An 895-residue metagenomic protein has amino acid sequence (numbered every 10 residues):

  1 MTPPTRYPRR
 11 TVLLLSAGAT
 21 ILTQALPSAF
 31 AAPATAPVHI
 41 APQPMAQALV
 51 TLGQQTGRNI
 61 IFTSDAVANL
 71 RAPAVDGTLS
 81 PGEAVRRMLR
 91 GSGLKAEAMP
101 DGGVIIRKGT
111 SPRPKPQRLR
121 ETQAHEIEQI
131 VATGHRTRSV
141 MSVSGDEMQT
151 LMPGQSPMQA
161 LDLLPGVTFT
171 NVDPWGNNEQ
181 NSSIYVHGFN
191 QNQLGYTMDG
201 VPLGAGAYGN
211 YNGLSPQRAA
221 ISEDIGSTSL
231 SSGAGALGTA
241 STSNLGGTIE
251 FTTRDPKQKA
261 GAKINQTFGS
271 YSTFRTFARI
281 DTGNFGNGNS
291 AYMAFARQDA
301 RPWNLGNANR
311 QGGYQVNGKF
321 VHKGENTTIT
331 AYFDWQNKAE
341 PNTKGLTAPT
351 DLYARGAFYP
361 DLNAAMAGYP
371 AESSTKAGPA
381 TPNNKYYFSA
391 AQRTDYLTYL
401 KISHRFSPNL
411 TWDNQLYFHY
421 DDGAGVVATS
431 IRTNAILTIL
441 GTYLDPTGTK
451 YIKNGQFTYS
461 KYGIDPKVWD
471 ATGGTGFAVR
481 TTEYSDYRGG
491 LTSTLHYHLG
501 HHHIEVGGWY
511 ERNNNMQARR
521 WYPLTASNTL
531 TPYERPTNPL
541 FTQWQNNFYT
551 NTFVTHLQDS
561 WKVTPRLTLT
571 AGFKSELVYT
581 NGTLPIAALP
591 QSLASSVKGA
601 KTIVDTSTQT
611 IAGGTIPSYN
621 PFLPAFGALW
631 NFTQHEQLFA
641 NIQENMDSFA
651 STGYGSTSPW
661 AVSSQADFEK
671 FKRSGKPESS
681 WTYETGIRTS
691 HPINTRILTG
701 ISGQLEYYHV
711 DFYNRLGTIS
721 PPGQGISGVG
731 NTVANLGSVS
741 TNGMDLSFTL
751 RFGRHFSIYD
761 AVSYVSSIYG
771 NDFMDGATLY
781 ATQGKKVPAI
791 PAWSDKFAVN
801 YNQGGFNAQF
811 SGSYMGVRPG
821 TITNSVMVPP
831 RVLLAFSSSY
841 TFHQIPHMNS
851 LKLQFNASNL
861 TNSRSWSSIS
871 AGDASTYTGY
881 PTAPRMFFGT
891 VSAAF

Functional and structural regions predicted by a protein language model:
L49-T56, D101, R107-T150, G154 (+2 more regions): Short, acidic, small-residue-rich periplasmic hinge/interaction motif at the N-terminus of Gram-negative outer-membrane
R107, M158-P202, A219, G226: Extracytoplasmic beta-strand/coil segments of soluble accessory domains associated with Gram-negative outer-membrane
R218-K263: A beta-strand signature from Gram-negative outer-membrane beta-barrel systems, especially the internal plug domain
P256-G261, F285-N289, E325-T328, R405-T411 (+7 more regions): Short loop/turn motifs that connect adjacent beta-strands in outer-membrane beta-barrel proteins
G261-K263, F268-A367, A390-R405, N409 (+1 more regions): Transmembrane beta-barrel wall of Gram-negative outer-membrane proteins
V321-K323, T328-K401, A424-R480, Y533-L540 (+3 more regions): Acidic/polar loop-and-plug regions of large Gram-negative outer-membrane beta-barrel proteins
D486, H498, W509-N513, W544-V710 (+1 more regions): Structural signature of Gram-negative outer-membrane beta-barrels, strongest in the C-terminal barrel of TonB-dependent
I693, G700-L716, S720-P721, S727-I822 (+4 more regions): Gram-negative outer-membrane beta-barrel transporters
